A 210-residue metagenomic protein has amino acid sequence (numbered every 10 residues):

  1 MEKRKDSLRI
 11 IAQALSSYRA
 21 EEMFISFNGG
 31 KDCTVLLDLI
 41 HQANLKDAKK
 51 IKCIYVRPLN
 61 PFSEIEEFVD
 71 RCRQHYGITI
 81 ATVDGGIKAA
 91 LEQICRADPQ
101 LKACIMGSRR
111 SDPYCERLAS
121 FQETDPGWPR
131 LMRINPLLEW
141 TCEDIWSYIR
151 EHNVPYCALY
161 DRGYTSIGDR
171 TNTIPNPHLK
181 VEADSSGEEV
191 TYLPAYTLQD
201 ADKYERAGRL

Functional and structural regions predicted by a protein language model:
M1-L210: Nucleotide-activated chemistry modules centered on ATP-dependent adenylation/adenylyltransferase
